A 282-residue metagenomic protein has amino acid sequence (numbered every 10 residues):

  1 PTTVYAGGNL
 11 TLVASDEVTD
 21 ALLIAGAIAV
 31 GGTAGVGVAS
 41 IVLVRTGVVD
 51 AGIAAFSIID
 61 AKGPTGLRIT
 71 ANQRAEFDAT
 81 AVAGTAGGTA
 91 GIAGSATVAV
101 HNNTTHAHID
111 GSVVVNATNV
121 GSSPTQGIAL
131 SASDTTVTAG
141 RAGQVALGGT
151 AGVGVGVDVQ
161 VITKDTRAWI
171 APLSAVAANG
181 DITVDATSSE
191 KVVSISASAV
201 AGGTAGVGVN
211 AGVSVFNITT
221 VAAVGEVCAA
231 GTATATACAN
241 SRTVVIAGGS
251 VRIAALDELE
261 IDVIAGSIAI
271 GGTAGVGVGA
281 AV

Functional and structural regions predicted by a protein language model:
P1-V282: Low-complexity, glycine- and small/polar-enriched segments
